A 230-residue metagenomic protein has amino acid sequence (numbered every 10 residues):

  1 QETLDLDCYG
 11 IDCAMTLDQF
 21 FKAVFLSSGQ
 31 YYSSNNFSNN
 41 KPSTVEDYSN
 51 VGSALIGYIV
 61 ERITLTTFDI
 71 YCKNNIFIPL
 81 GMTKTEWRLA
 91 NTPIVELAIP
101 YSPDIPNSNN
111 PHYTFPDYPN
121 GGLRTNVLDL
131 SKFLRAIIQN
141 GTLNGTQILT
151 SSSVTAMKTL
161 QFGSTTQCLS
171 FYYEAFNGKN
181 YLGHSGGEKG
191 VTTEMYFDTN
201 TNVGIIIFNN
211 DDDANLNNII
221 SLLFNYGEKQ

Functional and structural regions predicted by a protein language model:
Q1-K189, T193: Short, surface-exposed loop or secondary-structure junction motifs that flank catalytic or metal-binding residues
T92-E96, T155-A156, I205-I207, L216 (+1 more regions): Short, intrinsically disordered/low-complexity patches at protein termini and at juxtamembrane boundaries
N177, D211-Q230: Short, gly/Ser/Thr-rich active-site loops of penicillin-recognizing serine hydrolases
G183-H184, T192-D211: Short, well-ordered beta-strand elements
